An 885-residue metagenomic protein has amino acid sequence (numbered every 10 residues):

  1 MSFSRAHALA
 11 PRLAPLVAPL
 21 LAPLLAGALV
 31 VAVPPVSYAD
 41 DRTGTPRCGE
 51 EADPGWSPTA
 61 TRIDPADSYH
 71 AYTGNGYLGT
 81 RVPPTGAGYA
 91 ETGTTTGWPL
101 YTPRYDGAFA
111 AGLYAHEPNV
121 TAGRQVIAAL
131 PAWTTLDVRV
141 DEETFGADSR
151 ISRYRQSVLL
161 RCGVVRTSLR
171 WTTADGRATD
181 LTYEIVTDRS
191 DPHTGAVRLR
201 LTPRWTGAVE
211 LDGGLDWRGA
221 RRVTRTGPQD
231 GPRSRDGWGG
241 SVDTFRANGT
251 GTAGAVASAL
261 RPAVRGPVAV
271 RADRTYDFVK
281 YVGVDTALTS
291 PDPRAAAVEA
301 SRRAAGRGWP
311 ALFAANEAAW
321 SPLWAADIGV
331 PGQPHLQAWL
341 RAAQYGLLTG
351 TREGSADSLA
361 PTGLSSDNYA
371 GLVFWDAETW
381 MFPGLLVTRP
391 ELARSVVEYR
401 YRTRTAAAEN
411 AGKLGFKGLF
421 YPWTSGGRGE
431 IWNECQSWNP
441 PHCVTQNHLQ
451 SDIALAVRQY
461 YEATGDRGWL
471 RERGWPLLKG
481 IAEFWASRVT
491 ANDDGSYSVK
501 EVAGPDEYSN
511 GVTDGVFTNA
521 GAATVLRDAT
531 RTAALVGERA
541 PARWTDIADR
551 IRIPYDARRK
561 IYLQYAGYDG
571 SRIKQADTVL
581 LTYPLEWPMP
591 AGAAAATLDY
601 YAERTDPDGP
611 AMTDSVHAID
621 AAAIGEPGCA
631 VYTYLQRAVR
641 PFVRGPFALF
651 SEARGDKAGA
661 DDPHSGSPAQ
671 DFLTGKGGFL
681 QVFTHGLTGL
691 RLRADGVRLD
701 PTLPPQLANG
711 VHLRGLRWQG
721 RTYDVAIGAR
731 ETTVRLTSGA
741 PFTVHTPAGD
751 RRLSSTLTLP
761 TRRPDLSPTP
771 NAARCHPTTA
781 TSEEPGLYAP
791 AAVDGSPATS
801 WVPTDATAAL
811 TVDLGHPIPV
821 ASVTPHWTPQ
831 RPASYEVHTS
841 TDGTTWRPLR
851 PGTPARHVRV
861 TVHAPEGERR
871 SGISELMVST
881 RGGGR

Functional and structural regions predicted by a protein language model:
M1-D40: Secretory targeting and sorting signals
D40-A370, D750-L753, L759-P764: Acidic/polar, glycine-enriched structural segments that form the non-catalytic walls/loops of the carbohydrate-binding
Y114-D180, W438, D494, G628-T779: Non-catalytic C-terminal accessory modules of carbohydrate-active enzymes
P361-L372, G415-P441, S496-F517, I547 (+4 more regions): Carbohydrate-binding/catalytic loop surfaces
S365-V373, Y421-W475, G480-W544, T732: The feature captures the catalytic groove of carbohydrate-active enzymes
F374-T405, Q446, L455, E462-A463 (+3 more regions): Active-site core of glycosidic bond-cleaving carbohydrate-active enzymes
P760-V820, H826-Y835, T839-G843, E868 (+1 more regions): Disordered, acidic Ser/Thr/Pro-rich linker "stalks" and the adjacent N-terminal cap of the next globular domain
V860-E868: Short beta-strand-plus-loop segments that form exposed binding edges in beta-rich domains
